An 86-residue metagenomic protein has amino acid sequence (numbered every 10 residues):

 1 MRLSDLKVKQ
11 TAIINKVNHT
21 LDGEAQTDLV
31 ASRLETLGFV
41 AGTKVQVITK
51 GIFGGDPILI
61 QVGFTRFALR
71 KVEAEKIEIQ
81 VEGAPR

Functional and structural regions predicted by a protein language model:
M1-E35, V40, Q46-I48, D56-R86: Compact, charge-rich alpha-helical regulatory domains located at protein termini
G51: Small/polar glycine-rich anion-binding or flexible loop at a beta-alpha turn
